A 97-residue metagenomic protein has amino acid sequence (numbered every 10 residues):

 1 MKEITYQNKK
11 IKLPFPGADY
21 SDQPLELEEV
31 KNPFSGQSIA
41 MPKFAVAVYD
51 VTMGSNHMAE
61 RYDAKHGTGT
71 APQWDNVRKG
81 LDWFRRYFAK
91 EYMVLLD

Functional and structural regions predicted by a protein language model:
M1-G54: N-terminal prepro regions of secreted peptide precursors
P33-R86: Acidic, low-complexity, intrinsically disordered interaction modules
